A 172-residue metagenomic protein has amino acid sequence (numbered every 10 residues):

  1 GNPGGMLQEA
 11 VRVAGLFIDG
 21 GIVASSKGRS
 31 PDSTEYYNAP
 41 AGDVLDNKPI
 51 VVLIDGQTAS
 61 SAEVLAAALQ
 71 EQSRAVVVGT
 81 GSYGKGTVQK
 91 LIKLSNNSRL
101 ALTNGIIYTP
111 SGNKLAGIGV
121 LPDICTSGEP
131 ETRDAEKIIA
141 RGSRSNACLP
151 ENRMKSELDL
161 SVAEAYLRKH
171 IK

Functional and structural regions predicted by a protein language model:
N2-K172: C-terminal "post-core" interaction segments
